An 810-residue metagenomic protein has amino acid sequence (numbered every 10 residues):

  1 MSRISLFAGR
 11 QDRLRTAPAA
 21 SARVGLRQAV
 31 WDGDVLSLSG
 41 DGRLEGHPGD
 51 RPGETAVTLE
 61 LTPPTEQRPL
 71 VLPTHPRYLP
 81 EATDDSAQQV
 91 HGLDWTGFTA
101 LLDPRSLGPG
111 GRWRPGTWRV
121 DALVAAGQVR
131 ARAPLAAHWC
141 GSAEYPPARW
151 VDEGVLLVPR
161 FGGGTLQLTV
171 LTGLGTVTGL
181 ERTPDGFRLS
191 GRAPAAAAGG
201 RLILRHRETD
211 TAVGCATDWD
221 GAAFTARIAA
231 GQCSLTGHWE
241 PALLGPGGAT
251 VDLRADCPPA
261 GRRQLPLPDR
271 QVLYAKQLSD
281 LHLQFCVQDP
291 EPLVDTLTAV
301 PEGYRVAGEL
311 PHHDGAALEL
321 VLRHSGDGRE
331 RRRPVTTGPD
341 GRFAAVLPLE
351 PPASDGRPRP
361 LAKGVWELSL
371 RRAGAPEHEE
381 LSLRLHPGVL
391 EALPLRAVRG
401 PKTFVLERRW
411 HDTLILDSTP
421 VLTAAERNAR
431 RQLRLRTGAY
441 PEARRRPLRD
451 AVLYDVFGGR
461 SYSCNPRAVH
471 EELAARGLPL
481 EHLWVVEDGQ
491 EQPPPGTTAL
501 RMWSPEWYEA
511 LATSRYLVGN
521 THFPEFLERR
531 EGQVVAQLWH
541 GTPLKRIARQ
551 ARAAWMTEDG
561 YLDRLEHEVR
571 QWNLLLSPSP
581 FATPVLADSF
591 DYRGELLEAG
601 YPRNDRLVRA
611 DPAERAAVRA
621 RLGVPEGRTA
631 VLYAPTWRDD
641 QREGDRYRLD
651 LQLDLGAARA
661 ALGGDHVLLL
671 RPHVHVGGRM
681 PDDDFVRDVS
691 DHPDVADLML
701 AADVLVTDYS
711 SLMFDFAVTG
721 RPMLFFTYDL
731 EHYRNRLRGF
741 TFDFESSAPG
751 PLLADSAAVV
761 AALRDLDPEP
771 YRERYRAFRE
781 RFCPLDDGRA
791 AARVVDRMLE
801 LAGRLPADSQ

Functional and structural regions predicted by a protein language model:
M1-D450, A475, P479-L480: Basic, ligand-binding patches in group-transfer machinery, especially extracytoplasmic/periplasmic segments
A82, S86, R342, A451-V608: Active-site and donor-binding regions of nucleotide-sugar-utilizing enzymes
A424-G438, L544-R646, R772-Y775, A807-S809: A nucleotide-sugar donor-handling region in carbohydrate enzymes
R444-L453, L480, G532, E626-T629 (+1 more regions): A short, charged/proline- and glycine-enriched loop that marks the coil->beta-strand transition at the N-terminal
S461-G477, S589, Y601-P681, L753 (+3 more regions): Conserved catalytic-core segment of nucleotide-activated headgroup transferases in glycan assembly
L500-R515, V674-F714, V718, S747: Donor nucleotide-activated moiety binding/catalytic core segment of transferases that use nucleotide-activated donors
L517-R546, H692-L737: A donor-sugar binding/catalytic signature common to diverse glycosyltransferases and related nucleotide-sugar
P681-D682, S711-C783: Catalytic binding pocket for nucleotide-activated donors in carbohydrate/polymer assembly enzymes
